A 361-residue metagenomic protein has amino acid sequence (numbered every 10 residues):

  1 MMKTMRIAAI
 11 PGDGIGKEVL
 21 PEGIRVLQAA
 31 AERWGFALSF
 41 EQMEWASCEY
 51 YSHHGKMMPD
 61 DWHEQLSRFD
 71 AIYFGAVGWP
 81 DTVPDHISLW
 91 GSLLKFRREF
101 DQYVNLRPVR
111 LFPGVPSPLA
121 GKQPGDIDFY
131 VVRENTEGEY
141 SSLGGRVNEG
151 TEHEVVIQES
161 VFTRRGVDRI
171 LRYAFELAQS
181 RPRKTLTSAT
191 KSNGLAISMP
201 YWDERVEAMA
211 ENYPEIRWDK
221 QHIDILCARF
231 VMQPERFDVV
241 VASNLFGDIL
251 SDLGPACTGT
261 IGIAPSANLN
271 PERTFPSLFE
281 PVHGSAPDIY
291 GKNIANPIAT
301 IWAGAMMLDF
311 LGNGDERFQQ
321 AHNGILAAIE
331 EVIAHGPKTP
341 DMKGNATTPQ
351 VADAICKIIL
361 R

Functional and structural regions predicted by a protein language model:
A8-R25, A30-A31, T151-D224, R236: Glycine-rich phosphate/diphosphate-binding loop of Rossmann-like nucleotide-binding domains
D13-G16, D70, V132, A174 (+5 more regions): Buried hydrophobic positions in well-ordered alpha/beta secondary-structure cores of metabolic enzymes
G23, L27, V206, T300-L308 (+1 more regions): Buried hydrophobic packing segments
G35-P59, F230: N-terminal beta-loop-helix "entrance" segment that forms/cooperates in small-molecule cofactor or anionic ligand
Y50-I157, L245: N-terminal glycine-rich phosphate/adenylate-binding segment common to multiple enzyme folds
Y51, V231-H335: Glycine-rich phosphate/nucleotide-binding loop
G114, Q221-A228: Short acidic loop-to-helix transition motifs that present clustered carboxylates
S142-S188, S192-A196, D315-Q320, G324-R361: Glycine-rich phosphate/pyrophosphate-binding loop and the adjoining helix
